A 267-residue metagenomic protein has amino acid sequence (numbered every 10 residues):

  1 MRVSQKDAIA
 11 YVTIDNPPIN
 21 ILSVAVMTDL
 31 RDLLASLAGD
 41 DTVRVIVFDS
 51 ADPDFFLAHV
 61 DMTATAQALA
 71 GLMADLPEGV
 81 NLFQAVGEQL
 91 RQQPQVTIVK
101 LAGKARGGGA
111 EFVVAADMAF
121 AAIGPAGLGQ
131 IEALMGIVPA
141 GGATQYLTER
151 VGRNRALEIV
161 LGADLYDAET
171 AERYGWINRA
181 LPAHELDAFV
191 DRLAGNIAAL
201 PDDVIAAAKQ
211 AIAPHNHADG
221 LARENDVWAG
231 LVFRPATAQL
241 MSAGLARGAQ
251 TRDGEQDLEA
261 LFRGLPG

Functional and structural regions predicted by a protein language model:
M1-D49, P53: Conserved CoA-thioester-binding segment of acyl-CoA-metabolizing enzymes
M1-K6, P53, A163, D167-A168 (+2 more regions): C-terminal alpha-helix plus adjacent terminal tail
V12, F48, D61, F112-V114 (+3 more regions): Hydrophobic/aromatic residues within transmembrane alpha-helices of multi-pass small-molecule transporters
L33, L82-P94: Catalytic-core regions built around general acid/base machinery
S50-A85, G136: Glycine- (often His-adjacent) and acidic-residue-rich active-site loop that binds/positions the CoA thioester
V86, K100, R106-V160, Y174 (+1 more regions): CoA-thioester-processing core
